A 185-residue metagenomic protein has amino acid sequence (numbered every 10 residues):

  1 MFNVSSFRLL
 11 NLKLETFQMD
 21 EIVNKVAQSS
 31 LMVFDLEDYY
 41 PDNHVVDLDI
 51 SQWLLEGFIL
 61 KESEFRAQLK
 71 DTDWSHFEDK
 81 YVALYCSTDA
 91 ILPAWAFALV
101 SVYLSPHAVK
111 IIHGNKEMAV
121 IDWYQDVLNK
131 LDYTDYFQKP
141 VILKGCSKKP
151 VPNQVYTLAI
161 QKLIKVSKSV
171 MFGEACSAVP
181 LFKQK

Functional and structural regions predicted by a protein language model:
N3-S6: Serine residues within intrinsically disordered or low-complexity segments
L9, L14-T16: Compositionally biased, intrinsically disordered low-complexity segments enriched in Pro/Arg/Gln/His
F17-V82, C86-I91, S101, A108 (+3 more regions): N-terminal, charge-rich interaction modules
V82-S87, I112-G114, P140-C146: Short glycine-rich or small-residue beta-strand-to-loop segments that form or flank ligand, phosphate, metal/Fe-S
S87-A94, S147-N153, S177: Gly/Ser/Thr-rich loops at beta-strand to alpha-helix junctions that form or flank small-molecule/cofactor-binding
A96-D135, A175-S177: Long, charge-dense
L99-S105, Y156-I164: Short, non-transmembrane amphipathic alpha-helical segments
Y133-T157: Extended, charge-rich low-complexity interaction segments
